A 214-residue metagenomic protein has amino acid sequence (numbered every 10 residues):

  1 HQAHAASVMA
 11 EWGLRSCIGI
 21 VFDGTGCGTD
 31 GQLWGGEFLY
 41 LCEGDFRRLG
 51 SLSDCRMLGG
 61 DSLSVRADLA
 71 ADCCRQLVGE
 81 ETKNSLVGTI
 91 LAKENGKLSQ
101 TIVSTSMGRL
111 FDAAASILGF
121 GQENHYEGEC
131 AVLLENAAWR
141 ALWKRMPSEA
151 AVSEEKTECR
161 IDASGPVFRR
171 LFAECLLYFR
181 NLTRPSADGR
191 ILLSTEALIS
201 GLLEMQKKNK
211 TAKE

Functional and structural regions predicted by a protein language model:
H1-G19: Conserved phosphate-binding catalytic cores of ATP/NTP-utilizing and phosphoryl-transfer enzymes
A6-A10, D72, L203-K207: Generic structural signal for well-ordered alpha-helical scaffold segments
S16-Q76, A92-R145: Glycine-rich phosphate-binding loop of actin/hexokinase-like ATP-binding domains
G79-E214: A contiguous, well-structured pocket-lining segment that forms one wall/lid of small-molecule binding clefts in soluble
